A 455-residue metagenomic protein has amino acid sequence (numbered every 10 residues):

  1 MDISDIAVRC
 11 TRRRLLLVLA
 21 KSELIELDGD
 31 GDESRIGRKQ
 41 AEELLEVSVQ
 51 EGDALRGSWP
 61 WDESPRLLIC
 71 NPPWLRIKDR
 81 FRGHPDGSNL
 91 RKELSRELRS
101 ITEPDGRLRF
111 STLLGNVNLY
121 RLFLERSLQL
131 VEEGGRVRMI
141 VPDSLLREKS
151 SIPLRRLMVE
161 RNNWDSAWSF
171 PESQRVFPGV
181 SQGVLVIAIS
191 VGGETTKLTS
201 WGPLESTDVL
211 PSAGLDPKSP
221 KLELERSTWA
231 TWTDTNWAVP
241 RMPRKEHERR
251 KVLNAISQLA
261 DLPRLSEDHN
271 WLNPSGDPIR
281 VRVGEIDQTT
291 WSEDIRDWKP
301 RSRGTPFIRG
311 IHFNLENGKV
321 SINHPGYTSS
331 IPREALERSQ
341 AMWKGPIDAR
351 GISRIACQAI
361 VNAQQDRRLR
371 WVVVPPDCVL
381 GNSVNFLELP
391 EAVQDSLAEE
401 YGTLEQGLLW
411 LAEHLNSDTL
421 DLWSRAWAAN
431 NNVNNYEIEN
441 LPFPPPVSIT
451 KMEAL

Functional and structural regions predicted by a protein language model:
I3-C10, L16-E26, K39, L44 (+4 more regions): Signature of N6-adenine DNA methyltransferases within the class I
D28-I36: Extended basic-aromatic, gly/pro-enriched interface segments that bind polyanionic ligands
G31, V47, P104, V131 (+5 more regions): Residue-level signal for well-ordered alpha-helical segments
I36, A41, W59, P346-I347 (+1 more regions): Generic hydrophobic alpha-helical membrane-segment signal
E46-S48, E453: Position-driven detector of the extreme protein N-terminus
R121, L128-V131, Q174-V176, L185 (+1 more regions): Polybasic, glycine- and aromatic-enriched phosphate-binding surface used to engage nucleic acids
